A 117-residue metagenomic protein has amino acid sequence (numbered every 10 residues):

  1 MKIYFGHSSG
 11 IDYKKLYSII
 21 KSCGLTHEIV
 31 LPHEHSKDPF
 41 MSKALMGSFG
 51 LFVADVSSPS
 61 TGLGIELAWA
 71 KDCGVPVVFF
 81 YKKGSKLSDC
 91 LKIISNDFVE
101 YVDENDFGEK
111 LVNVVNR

Functional and structural regions predicted by a protein language model:
M1-R117: Conserved catalytic or regulatory cores that recognize and/or transform ribose-phosphate-containing ligands
